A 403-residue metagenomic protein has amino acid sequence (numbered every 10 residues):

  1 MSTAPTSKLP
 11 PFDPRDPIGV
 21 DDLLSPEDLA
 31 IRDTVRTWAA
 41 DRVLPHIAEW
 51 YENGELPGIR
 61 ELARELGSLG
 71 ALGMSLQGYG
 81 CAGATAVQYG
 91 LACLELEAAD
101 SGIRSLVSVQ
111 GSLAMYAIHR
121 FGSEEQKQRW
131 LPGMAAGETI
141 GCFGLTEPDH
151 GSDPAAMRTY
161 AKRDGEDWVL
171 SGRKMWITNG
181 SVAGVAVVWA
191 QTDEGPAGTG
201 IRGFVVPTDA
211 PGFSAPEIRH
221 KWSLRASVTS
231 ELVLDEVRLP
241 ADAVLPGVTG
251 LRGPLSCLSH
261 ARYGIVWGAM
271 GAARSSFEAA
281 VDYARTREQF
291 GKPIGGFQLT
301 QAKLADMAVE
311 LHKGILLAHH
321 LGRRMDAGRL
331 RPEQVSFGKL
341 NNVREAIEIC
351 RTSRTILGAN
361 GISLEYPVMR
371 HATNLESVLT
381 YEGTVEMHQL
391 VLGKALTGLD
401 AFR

Functional and structural regions predicted by a protein language model:
M1-A99, V109, F121-Q126, G133 (+4 more regions): Alpha-helical interface subdomain recognition
S105-E125, G151: N-terminal glycine-rich flavin-associated loop
M134, D149-S152, W176-N179, G195 (+1 more regions): Short Gly/Pro-enriched turn/cap motifs at secondary-structure boundaries
G137-L145: A short, Trp-centered hydrophobic/proline-enriched beta-strand micro-motif
S152-D153, W168: Hydrophobic, small-residue-rich alpha-helical packing segments that form membrane-like cores
A156, D209-R238: Flexible, small-/acidic-enriched active-site or ligand-binding loops
S171-A215: A short core secondary-structure module
S230-S256: A short, charged helix-loop
